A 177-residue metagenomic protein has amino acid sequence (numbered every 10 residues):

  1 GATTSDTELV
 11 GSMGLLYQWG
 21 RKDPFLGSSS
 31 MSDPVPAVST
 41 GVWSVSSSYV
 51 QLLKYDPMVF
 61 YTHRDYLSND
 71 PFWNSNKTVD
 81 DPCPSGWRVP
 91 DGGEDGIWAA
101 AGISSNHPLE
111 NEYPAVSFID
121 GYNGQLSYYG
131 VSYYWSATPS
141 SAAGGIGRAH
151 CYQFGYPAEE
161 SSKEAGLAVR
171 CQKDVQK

Functional and structural regions predicted by a protein language model:
G1-G27, T40, S47-K177: C-terminal, surface-exposed recognition/capping segments
